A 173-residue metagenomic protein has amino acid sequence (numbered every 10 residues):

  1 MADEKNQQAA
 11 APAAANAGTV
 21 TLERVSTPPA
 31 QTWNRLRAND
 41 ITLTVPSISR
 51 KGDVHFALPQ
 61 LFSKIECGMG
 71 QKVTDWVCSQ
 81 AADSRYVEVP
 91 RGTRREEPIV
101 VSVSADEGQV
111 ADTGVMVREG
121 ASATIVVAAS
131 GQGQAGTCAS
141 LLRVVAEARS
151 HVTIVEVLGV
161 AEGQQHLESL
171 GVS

Functional and structural regions predicted by a protein language model:
M1-Q80, P90-R91: Long, low-complexity, mixed-charge
S63-S173: Conserved beta-strand/loop scaffold segments within soluble protein domains that form the structured core and edges
